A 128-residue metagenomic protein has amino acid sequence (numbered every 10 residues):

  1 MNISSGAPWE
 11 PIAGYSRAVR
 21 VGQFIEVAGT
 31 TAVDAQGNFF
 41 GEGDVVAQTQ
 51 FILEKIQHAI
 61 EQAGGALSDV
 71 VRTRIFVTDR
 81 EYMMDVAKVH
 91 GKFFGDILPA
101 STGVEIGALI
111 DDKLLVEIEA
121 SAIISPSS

Functional and structural regions predicted by a protein language model:
M1-E54, H58-V71, V77-S128: N-terminal presequence-like segments and the immediate start of the first folded domain
